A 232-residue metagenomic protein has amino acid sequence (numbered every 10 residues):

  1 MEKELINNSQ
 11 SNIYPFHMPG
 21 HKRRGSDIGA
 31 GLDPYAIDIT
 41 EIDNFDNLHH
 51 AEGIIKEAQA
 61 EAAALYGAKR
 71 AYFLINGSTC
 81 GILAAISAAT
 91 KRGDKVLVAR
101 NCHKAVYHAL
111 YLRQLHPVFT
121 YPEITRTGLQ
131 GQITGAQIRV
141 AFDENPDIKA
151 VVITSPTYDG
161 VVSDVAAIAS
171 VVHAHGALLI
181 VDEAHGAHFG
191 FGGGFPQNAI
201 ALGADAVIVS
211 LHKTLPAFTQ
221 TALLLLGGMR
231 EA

Functional and structural regions predicted by a protein language model:
M1-G53: N-terminal "arm"/small-domain region of PLP-dependent enzymes with the aminotransferase-like
E2-Q10, I28-G29, H50, L65-A68 (+1 more regions): Conserved PLP-enzyme active-site core in the AAT-like
K22, G77-S78: Short glycine-rich, polar/acidic loop-and-turn segments at beta strand-coil junctions
L32-G77, N101: Conserved N-terminal alpha-helix of the aminotransferase class I/II PLP-enzyme fold
